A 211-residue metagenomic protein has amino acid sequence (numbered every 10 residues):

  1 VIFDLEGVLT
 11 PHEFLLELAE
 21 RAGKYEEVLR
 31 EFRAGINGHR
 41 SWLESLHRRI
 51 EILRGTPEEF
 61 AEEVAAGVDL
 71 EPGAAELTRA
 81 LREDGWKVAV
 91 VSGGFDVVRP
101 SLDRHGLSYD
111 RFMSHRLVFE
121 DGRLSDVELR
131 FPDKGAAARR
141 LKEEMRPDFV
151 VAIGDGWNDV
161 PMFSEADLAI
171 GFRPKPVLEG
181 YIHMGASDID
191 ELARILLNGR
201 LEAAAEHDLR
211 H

Functional and structural regions predicted by a protein language model:
I2-S114: Alpha-helical substrate-recognition element adjacent to the catalytic core
A75, R79, R139, V160-P161: Alpha-helical segments flanking ligand/cofactor-binding loops in enzyme cores
V88-G93, F149-S187: Acidic, Mg2+-coordinating phosphoryl-transfer loop and its flanking beta/alpha structural elements, shared across
D96-P100, D159-V160, A193: Short, well-ordered alpha-helical microsegments
P100-V150: Substrate-recognition "cap/lid" segment bordering the active-site pocket of phosphatases
M113-R116, R173, S187-D190: Residues at the C-termini of beta-strands that transition into short coil/loop
E120-D126, L178-A186, R194-G199: Short, charged, surface-exposed secondary-structure boundary motifs
D126-R139, E191-H211: A polyampholytic, Gly/Pro-enriched intrinsically disordered region
